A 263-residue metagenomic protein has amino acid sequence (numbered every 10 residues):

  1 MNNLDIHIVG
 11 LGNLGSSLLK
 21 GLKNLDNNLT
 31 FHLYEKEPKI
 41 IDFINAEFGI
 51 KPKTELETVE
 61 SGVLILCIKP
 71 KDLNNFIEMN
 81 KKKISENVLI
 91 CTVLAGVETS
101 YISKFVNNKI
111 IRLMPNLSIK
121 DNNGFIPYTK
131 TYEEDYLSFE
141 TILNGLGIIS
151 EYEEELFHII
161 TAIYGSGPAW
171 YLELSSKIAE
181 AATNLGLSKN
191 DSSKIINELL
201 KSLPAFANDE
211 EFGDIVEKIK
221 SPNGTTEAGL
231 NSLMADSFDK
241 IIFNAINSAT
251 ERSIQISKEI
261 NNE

Functional and structural regions predicted by a protein language model:
N2, K194-N197, K201-E263: NAD(P)-dependent Rossmann-like dehydrogenase/reductase catalytic/cofactor-binding core
L4-H7: Beta1/beta-strand and adjacent pyrophosphate-binding region of the FAD-binding site in flavoprotein oxidoreductases
L11-G12: Glycine-rich Rossmann-fold phosphate-binding loop(s) that bind the pyrophosphate of adenine dinucleotide cofactors
G15: Catalytic nucleophile loop
L18-K20, H32, P38-F48, T54-Y128: Rossmann-like NAD(P)(H) cofactor-binding subdomain of soluble oxidoreductases
D26-F31: A generic structural motif
Y101-K109, F125-I160, W170-D209, R252 (+1 more regions): Internal alpha-helical scaffold of NAD(P)-dependent oxidoreductase catalytic cores
I160-A169, V216: A short glycine-threonine-serine/GTX helix/turn-capping micro-motif
